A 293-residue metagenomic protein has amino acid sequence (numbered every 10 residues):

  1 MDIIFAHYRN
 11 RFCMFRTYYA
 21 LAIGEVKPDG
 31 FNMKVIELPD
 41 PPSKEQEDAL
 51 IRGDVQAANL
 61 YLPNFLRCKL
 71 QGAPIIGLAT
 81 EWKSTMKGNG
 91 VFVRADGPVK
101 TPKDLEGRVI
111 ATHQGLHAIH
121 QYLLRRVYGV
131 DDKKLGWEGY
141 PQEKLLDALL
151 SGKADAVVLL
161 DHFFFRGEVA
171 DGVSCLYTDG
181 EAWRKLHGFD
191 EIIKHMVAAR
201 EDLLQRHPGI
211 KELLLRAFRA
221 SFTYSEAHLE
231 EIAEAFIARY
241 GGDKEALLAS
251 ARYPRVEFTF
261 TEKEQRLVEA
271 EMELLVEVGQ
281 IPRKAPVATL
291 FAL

Functional and structural regions predicted by a protein language model:
D2-D29, L38-D40, K87-V93, P98-R166 (+3 more regions): Bilobed "Venus flytrap"/periplasmic-binding protein-like clamshell domains and structurally analogous long
A6, I75-S84, L135-E138, G172-I192: Short beta-strand->loop
D54-V55, A154: Short, high-confidence coil segments that cap the C-terminus of an alpha-helix and link into the following beta-strand
N59-G72, Q121, R126, D155-Y177 (+1 more regions): A ligand-binding cleft/hinge motif common to bilobed small-molecule-binding domains
G77-K100, D190-Q205: Hydrophobic/proline-rich hinge and linker segments of small-molecule sensing/allosteric domains, predominantly
K144-A235: Pocket-lining segment of extracytoplasmic ligand-binding domains
Q205-Q280: Secondary-structure end/capping motifs
E273-L293: Conserved C-terminal helix/tail region of periplasmic/extracytoplasmic solute-binding proteins
